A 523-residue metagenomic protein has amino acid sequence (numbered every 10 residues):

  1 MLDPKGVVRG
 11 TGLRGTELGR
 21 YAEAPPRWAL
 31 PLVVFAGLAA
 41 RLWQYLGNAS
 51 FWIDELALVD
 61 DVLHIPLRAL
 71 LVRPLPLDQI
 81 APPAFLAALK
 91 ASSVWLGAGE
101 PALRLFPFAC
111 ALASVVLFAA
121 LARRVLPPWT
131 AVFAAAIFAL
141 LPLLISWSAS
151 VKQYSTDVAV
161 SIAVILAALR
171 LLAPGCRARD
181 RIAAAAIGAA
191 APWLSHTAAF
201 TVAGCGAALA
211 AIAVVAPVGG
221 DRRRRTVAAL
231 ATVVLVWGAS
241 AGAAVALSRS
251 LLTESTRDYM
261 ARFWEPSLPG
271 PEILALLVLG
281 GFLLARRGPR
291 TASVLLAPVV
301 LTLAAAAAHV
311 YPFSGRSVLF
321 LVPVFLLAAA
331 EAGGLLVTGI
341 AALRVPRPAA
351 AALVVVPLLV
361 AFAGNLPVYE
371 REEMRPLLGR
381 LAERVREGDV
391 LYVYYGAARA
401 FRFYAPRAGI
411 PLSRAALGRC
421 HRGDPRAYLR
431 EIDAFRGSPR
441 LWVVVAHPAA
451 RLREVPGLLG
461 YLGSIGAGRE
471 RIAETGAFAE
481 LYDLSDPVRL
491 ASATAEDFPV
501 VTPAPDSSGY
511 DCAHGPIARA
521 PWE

Functional and structural regions predicted by a protein language model:
M1-E23, V355, P503-P505, D511-W522: Short, intrinsically disordered terminal tails adjacent to the first/last structured region
G10, A113, L194, D506-S507: Intrinsically disordered, low-complexity segments enriched in Ser/Pro/Gly/Ala and basic residues
L18-A22, P26-D497, C512-H514: Membrane-proximal helix-loop-helix interfaces that form the catalytic/acceptor-binding platform of multi-pass membrane
P411-L412, V500-S507: Secretory-pathway extracellular proteins and peptide precursors enriched for disulfide-bonded cysteines
